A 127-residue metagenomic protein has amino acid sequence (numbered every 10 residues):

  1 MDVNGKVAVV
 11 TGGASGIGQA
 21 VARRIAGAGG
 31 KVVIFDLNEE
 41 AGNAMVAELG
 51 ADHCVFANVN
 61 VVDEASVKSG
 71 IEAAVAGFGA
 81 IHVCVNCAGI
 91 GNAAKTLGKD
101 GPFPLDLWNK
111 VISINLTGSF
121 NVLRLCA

Functional and structural regions predicted by a protein language model:
D2-V33: Canonical Rossmann dinucleotide-binding motif of NAD(H)/NADP(H)-dependent dehydrogenases/reductases, specifically
A28-M45: Conserved glycine-rich Rossmann-like NAD(P)H-binding loop of the short-chain dehydrogenase/reductase
E39-E40, N58-E72, L105: The beta1-alpha1 cofactor-binding region of Rossmann-like NAD(H)/NADP(H)-dependent oxidoreductases
H82-V83, N109: Conserved catalytic-site loops of classical short-chain dehydrogenases/reductases
C87-K95: Conserved NAD(P)H cofactor-binding loop of Rossmann-fold oxidoreductase domains
K95-I112: Substrate-binding pocket helix/loop in short-chain dehydrogenase/reductase
L123-R124: A short, exposed helix-loop element centered on a Lys and neighboring polar residues
